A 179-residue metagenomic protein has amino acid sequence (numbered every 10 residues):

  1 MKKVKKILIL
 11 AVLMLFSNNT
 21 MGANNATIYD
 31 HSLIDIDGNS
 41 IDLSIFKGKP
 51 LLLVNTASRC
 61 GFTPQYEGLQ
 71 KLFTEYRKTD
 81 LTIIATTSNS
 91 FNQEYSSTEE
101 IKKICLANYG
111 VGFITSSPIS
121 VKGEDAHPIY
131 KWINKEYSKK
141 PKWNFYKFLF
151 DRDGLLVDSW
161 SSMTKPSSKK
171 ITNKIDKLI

Functional and structural regions predicted by a protein language model:
M1-K6: Positively charged n-region of N-terminal signal peptides that target proteins for export
I7-F16: Sec-dependent N-terminal signal peptides
M21-S44: N-terminal "domain-start" segment that seeds a small globular fold
D35, N55-R59: Amphipathic alpha-helical repeat scaffolds
K49-P50, R59, P64-T87, L106-Y109: Conserved helix-turn-beta segment immediately C-terminal to the redox Cys motif in thioredoxin-like folds
E99-N144: Short, internal strand/loop/helix patches that form the active-site neighborhood or redox-interaction surface
K131, K135-I179: Thiol-/selenol-based redox modules, centered on thioredoxin-like and closely related oxidoreductase domains
